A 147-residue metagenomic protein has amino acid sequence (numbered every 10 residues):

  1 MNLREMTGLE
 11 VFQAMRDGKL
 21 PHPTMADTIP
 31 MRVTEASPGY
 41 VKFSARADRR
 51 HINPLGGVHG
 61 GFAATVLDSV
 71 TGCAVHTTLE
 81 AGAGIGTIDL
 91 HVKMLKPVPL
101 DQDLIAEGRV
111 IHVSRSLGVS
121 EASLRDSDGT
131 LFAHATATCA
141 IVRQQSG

Functional and structural regions predicted by a protein language model:
M1-G147: Terminal targeting signals and extreme-terminal segments of soluble enzymes
